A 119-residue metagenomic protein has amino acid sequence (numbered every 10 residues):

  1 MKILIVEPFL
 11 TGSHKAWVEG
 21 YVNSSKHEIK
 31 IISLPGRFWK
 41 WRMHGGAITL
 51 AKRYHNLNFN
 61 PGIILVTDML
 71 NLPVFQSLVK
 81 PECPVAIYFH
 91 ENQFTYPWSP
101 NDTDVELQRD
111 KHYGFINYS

Functional and structural regions predicted by a protein language model:
M1-F38, A47-I63: N-terminal subdomain of nucleotide-sugar transferases
H14-A16, W41-H44, V74-L78, W98-S99: A short acidic (Asp/Glu
V22-N23, K80-E82, T103-V105: Glycine-rich, phosphate-binding/catalytic loops in enzymes
F38-W39, P73, F89-D104: A short, histidine- and acid-enriched strand-loop-helix "catalytic/donor-clamping" loop that lines the nucleotide-sugar
M43-A47, D104-L107: A conditional alpha-helix N-cap/helix-loop micro-motif detector
Y54-F75, P81-Y88: Short N-terminal targeting/anchoring amphipathic segment
L78-E82, F115-Y118: Short, conserved loop/helix-junction motifs that constitute active-site signature segments in enzyme catalytic cores
V105-S119: Membrane-proximal helix-turn-helix segments that form the acceptor-binding/catalytic region of lipid-linked
